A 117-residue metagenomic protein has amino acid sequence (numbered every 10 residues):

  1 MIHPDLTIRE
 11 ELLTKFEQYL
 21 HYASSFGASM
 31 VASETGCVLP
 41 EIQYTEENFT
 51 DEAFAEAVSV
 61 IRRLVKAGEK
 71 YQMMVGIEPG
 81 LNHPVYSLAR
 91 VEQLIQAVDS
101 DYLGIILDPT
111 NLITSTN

Functional and structural regions predicted by a protein language model:
I2-I105, T114: Active-site acidic/histidine proton-transfer and metal-coordination neighborhood in alpha/beta enzyme cores
D108: Active-site glycine-centered loops adjacent to acidic/histidine catalytic or metal-binding residues that shape
N111: Positively charged, amphipathic and often flexible ligand-engagement surfaces
N117: Bacterial c-di-GMP phosphodiesterase catalytic domain signature
